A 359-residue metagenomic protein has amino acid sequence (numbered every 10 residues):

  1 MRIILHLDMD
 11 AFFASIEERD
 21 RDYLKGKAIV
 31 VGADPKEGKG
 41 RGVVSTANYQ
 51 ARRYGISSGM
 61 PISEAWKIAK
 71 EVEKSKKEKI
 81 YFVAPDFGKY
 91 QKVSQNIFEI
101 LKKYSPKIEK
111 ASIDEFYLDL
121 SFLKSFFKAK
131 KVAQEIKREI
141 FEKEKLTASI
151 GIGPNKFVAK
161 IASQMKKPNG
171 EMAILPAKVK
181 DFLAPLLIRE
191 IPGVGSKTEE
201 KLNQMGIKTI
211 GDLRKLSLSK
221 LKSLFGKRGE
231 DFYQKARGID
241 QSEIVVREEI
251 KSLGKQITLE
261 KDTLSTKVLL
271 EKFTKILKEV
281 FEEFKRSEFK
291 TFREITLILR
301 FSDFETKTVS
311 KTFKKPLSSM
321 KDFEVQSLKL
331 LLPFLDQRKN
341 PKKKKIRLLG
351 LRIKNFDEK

Functional and structural regions predicted by a protein language model:
M1-I113, Y117, A236: Residues that scaffold, gate, or flank divalent-cation-dependent active/transport sites
H6, E190, T198, N203-I346 (+1 more regions): DNA-contacting surface of Y-family translesion DNA polymerases
I16-E18, G42-S45, V158-K166, I244-R247: Short acidic, glycine/serine/threonine-rich loops at helix termini
A111-E115, G153-K156, K290-E294, K344-L348: Short Gly/Ser/Thr- and Asp/Glu-enriched loop/turn motifs at secondary-structure junctions
L118-K137, G206: Catalytic palm subdomain of template-directed nucleic-acid polymerases, centered on the conserved carboxylate motif
K128-L187: Long, highly charged, low-complexity intrinsically disordered interaction regions that mediate electrostatic DNA/RNA
